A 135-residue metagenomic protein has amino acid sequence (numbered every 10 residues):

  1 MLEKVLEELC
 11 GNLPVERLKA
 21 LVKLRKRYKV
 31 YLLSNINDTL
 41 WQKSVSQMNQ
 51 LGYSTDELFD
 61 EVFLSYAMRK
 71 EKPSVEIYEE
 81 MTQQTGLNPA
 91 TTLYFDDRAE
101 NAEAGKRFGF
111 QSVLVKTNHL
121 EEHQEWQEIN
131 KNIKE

Functional and structural regions predicted by a protein language model:
M1-N49: Substrate-recognition element of Asp-dependent hydrolases with the DxDx(T/V) motif
N37-D38, K43-E135: Asp-based, Mg2+/Mn2+-dependent phosphohydrolase catalytic module
